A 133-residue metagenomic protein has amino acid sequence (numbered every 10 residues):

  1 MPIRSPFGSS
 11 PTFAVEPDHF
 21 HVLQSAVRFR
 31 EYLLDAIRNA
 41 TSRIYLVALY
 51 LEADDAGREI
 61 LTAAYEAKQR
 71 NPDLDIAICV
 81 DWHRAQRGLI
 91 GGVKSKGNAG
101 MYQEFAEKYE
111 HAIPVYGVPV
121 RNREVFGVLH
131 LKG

Functional and structural regions predicted by a protein language model:
P2-N39, A53-G133: HKD-type phospholipase D/PLD-like phosphodiesterase module
Y50: Gly/serine-rich nucleotide phosphate-binding loop at the start of the catalytic core of nucleotide/ADP-ribose-handling
